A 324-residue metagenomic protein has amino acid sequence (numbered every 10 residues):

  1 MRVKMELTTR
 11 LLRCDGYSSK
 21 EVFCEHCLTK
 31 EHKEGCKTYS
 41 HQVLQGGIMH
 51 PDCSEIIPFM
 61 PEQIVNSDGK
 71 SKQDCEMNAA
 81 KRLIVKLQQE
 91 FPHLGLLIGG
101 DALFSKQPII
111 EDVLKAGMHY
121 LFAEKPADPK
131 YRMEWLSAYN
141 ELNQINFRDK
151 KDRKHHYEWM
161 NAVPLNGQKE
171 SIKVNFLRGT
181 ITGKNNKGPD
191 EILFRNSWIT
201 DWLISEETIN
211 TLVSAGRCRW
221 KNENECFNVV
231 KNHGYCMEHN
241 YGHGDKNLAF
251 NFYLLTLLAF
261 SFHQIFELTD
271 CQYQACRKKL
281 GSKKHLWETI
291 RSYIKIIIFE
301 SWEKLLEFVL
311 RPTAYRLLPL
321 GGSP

Functional and structural regions predicted by a protein language model:
M1-C53, E62: Active-site-proximal, Lys/Arg-enriched surface segment that forms a nucleic-acid-binding/basic interface patch
M1-D15, G46, A80, I98-L103 (+4 more regions): Short, conserved catalytic/metal-binding motifs centered on acidic residues
M60-N78: Glycine-rich phosphate-binding "P-loop"
C75-L97: Short, basic/hydrophobic alpha-helical segments
G99-Q107, P126-D128: Acidic, metal-coordinating catalytic cores used for nucleic-acid/nucleotide bond scission and strand-transfer chemistry
K125-R219: An anionic, glycine-rich sequence signature occurring as long contiguous blocks
D152, K231-D245, A249-N251, L255-P324: A short, flexible helix-boundary coil/loop motif
E206-Y241: Short amphipathic alpha-helical "interface-anchor" segments enriched in bulky aromatics
